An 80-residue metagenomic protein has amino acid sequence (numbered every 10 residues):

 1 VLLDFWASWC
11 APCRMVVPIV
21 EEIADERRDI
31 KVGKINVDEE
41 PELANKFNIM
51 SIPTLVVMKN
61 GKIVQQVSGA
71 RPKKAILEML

Functional and structural regions predicted by a protein language model:
L2-L3, V32, L55: Hydrophobic beta-strand anchors of alpha/beta hydrolase catalytic cores
F5, K34-I35, V67: Structural motif
F5-I19: Conserved redox-active cysteine motifs that mediate thiol-disulfide chemistry, especially di-cysteine Cys-X(1-2)-Cys
M15-I35, E39-P41: Conserved helix-turn-beta segment immediately C-terminal to the redox Cys motif in thioredoxin-like folds
E40-L43, K74: Short loop/turn elements that flank and shape the SAM/SAH-binding pocket of Class I
N45-M50: A short glycine-leucine-enriched loop at secondary-structure breakpoints that most characteristically corresponds
S51, V56-L80: Non-catalytic, surface beta->alpha helical segment in thiol-disulfide oxidoreductase systems
